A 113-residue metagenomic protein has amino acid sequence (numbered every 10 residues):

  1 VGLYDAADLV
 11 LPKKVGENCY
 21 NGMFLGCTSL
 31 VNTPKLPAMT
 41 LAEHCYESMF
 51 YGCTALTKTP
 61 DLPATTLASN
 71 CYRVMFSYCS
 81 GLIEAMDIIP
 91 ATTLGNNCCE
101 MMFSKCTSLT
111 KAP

Functional and structural regions predicted by a protein language model:
G2-G16, L25-E43, Y51-S69, S77-G95 (+1 more regions): Structural signature of tandem-repeat unit edges
N21, E47, R73, E100-M101: Register-specific detector for alpha-helical tandem repeat solenoids, activating on a conserved position within each
